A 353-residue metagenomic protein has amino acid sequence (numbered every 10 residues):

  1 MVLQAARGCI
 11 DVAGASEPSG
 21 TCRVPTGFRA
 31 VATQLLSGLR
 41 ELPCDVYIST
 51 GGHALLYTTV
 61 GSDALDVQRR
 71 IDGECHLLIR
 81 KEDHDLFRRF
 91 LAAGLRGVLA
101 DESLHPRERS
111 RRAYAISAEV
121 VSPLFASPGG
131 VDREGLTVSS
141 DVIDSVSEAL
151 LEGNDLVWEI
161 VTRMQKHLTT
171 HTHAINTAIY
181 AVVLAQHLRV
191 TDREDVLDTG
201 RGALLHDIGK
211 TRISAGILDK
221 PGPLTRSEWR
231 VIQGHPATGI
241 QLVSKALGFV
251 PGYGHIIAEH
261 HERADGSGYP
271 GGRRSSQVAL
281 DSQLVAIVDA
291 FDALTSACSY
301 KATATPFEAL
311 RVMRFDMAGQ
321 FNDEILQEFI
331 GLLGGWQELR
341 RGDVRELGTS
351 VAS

Functional and structural regions predicted by a protein language model:
M1-M164, L168-T169: Non-catalytic interface/linker regions that flank or bridge core catalytic/transmembrane domains
L36-G38, A246, R273-Q277: Replace "in large, NTP-powered and nucleic-acid-processing enzymes" with "in large, NTP-powered factors and other
S37, D198-T199, D281, R314: Alpha-helical hydrophobic/aromatic positions enriched in membrane-embedded helices and signal peptides
A64-D66, D83, D195, E228 (+1 more regions): Single-residue recognition of alpha-helix capping/boundary positions
R70, K220-L242, R263-S353: Divalent-cation-assisted or electrostatically stabilized phosphate/pyrophosphate-binding catalytic cores
L99-Q233, I240-L247, G252, R340 (+1 more regions): Acidic/His-rich, divalent-metal-binding segments that scaffold phosphate/diphosphate chemistry
V142, R163, T199-G202, H235 (+3 more regions): Short acidic/histidine-centered micro-motifs embedded in hydrophobic/aromatic stretches that mark compact functional
G200-R201, G254, D281, P306: Alpha-helical structural signal
